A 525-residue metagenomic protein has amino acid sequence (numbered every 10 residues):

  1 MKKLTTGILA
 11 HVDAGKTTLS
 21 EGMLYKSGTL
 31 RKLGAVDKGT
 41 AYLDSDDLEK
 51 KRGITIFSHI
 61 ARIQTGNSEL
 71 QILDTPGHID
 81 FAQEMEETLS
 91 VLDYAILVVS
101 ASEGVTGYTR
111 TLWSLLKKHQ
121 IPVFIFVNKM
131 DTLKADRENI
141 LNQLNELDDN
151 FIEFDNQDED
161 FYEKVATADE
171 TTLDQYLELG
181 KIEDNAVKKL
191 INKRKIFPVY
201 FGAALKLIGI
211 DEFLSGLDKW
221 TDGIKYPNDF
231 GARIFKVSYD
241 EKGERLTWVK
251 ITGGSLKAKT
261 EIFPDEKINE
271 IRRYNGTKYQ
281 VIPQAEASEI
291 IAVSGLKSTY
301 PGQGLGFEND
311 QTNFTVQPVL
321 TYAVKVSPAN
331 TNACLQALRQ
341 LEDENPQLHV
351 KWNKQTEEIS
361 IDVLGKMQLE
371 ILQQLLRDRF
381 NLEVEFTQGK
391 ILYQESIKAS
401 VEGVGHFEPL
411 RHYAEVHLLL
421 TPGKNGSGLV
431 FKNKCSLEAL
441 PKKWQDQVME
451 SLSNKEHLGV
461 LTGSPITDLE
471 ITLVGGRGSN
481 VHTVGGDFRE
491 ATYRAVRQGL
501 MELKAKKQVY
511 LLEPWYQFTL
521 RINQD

Functional and structural regions predicted by a protein language model:
M1-A14, K32-L33, A101-E241, E261-I262 (+1 more regions): P-loop NTPase catalytic nucleotide-binding module
M1-V91, A95-V99, V105, N139-N150 (+1 more regions): P-loop NTPase switch module centered on the Walker A-proximal segment
T5-T6, I196-A204, R245-L246, R272-P283 (+5 more regions): Short hinge/gating elements
A14, L30, H78-I79, S102-V105 (+11 more regions): Conserved nucleotide-binding/hydrolysis micro-motifs of P-loop NTPases
L30-S58, D149-F154, E183, W220-F230 (+9 more regions): Active-site phosphate-binding and catalytic loops of NTP-dependent enzymes
W220-T221, P227-T321: Conserved nucleotide-binding/hydrolysis modules and their immediate coupling elements across P-loop/ASCE NTPase motors
Y274-A399, K442-K504, Q524: C-terminal effector modules of nucleic-acid-centric enzymes and ribosome-associated factors
K390-N454, R477-S479, F518, D525: C-terminal polymerase-core module
